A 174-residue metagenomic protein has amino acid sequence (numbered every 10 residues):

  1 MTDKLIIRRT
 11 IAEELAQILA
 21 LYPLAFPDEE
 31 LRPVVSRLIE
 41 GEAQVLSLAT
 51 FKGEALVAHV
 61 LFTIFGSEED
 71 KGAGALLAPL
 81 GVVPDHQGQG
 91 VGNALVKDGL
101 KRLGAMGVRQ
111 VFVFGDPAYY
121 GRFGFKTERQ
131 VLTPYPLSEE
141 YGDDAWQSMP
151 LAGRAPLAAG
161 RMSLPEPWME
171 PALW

Functional and structural regions predicted by a protein language model:
L5-I18: A short beta-loop-alpha structural element at the N-terminal edge of CoA-dependent acyl/N-acetyltransferase catalytic
L15, A20-G53, V57-G66: Active-site rim helix/loop that mediates acceptor-substrate recognition in acyltransferases
A49, L61, L76, G81 (+2 more regions): Conserved beta-strand segments that form the floor/walls of ligand-binding pockets within enzyme and binding domains
A55, E69-D70, V83-A94, M106 (+1 more regions): Conserved glycine-rich acetyl-CoA-binding loop
E68-E69, G74, P117: A short, glycine- and basic residue-enriched loop/turn that sits immediately adjacent to a domain's principal
L77, V82, G88-K101, V113: Conserved acetyl-CoA-binding loop-helix of GNAT-fold acetyltransferases
A105-R109, G115-G142: Conserved active-site alpha-helix within GNAT-family acetyltransferase domains
Y135-W174: C-terminal "cap" of GNAT-fold acetyltransferases
